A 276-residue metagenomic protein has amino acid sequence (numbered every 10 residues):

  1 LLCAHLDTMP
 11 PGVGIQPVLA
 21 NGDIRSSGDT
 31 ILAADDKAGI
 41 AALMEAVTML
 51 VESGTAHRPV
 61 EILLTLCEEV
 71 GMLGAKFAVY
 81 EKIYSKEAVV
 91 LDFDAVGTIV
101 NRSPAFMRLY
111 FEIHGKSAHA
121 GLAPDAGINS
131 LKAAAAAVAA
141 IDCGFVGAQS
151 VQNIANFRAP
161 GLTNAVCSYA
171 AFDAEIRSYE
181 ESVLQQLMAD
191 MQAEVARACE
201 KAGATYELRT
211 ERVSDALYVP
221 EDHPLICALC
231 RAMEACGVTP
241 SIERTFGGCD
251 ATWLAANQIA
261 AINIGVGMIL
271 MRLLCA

Functional and structural regions predicted by a protein language model:
L1-R25: Acidic/His- and Gly-rich active-site-bordering loop/insert found across diverse amide/peptide-bond hydrolases
L19-I31, H114-A118, C236, M268-M271: Glycine/charged-rich beta-loop-alpha catalytic/anionic-binding loops adjacent to active sites
G28-P104, V151-N156, T163-N164, F172-E175: Acidic/histidine-rich catalytic neighborhood of metal-dependent amide-processing enzymes
L43, S85-A123, G127-A137: Phosphate/diphosphate-binding glycine-rich loops and adjacent basic-rich segments that engage nucleotide
A123-R158, A165, S182-Y206: Acidic-enriched catalytic cores of C-N bond-cleaving enzymes acting on peptides and small amides
N153-G161, E175-Y179, T205-H223, T245-F246 (+1 more regions): A short beta-alpha structural unit
F157, S168, T239-A276: Zn-dependent metallopeptidase/amidohydrolase metal-coordination segment
L217-A232, N257: Short, low-order "capping/linker" segments at domain edges
